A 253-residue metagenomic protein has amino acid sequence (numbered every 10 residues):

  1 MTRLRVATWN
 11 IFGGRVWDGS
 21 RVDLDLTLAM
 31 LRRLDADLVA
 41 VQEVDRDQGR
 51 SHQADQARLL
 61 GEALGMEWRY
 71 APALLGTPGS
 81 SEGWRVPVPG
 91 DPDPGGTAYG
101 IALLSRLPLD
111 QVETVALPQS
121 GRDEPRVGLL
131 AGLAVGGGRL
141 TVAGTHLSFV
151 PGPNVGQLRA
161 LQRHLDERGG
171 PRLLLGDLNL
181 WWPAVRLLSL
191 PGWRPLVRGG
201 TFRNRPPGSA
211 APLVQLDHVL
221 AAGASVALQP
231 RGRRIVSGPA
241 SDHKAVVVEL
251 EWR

Functional and structural regions predicted by a protein language model:
M1-A98, R159-A160, W252-R253: N-terminal, active-site-proximal structural segment of metallo-dependent hydrolase catalytic domains
M1-V6, T97, I101, S105-Q111 (+2 more regions): Beta-strand-turn-beta hairpins that frame and shape the catalytic cleft of phosphate-ester-processing enzymes
W9-I11, V44, T145-L147, G176-N179 (+1 more regions): Active-site metal-binding loops of divalent metal-dependent hydrolases
G13-W17, D45-D47, E113-S120, G144-P151: Surface-exposed cleft-lining segments at the edges of enzyme active sites
R33-D35, V135-G137, D166-G170: Glycine-rich phosphate-binding loop signature in dinucleotide/nucleotide-binding domains
D35, G65, R106-P108, G169: Residue-level detector of structured alpha->beta connecting loops
T77-D93, S105-P108, G132-G138, A143 (+1 more regions): Soluble catalytic domains of enzymes that build or remodel membrane lipids, polysaccharides, and related
L109, T114-S120, G132, P151-V155 (+3 more regions): Metal-dependent phosphoester-hydrolase catalytic domains
